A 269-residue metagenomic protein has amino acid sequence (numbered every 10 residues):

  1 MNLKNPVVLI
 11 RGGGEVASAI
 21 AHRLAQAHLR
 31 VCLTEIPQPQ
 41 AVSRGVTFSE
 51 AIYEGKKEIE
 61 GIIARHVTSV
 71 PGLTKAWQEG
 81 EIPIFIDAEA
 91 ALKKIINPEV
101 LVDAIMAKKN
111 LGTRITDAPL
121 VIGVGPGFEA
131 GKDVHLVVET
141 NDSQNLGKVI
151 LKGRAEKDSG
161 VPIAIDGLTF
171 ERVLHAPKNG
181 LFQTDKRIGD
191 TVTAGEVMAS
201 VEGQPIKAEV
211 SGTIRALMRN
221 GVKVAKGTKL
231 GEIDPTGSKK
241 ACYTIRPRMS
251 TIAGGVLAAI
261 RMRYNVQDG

Functional and structural regions predicted by a protein language model:
M1-G269: Well-ordered secondary-structure scaffolds
